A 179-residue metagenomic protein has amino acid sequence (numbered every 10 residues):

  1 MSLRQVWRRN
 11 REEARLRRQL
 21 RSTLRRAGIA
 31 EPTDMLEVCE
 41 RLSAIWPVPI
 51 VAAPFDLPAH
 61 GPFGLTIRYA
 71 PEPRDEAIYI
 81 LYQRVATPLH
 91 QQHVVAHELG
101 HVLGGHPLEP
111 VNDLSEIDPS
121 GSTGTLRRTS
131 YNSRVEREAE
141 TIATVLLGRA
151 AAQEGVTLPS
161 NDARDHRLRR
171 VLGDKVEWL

Functional and structural regions predicted by a protein language model:
R4-L42, E109-L179: Metalloprotease/metallohydrolase-associated module, dominated by Zn2+-dependent proteases
A30-I45, A52-P62: Short secondary-structure junction/hinge motifs that connect adjacent elements
V48-H90, L99-G105: Active-site scaffold of zinc-dependent metalloenzymes
I50, I80-Y82, V95, L99 (+4 more regions): Generic hydrophobic secondary-structure signal
Y79-L81, V85-V94, L99-S133: Active-site-flanking segments in enzyme catalytic domains
